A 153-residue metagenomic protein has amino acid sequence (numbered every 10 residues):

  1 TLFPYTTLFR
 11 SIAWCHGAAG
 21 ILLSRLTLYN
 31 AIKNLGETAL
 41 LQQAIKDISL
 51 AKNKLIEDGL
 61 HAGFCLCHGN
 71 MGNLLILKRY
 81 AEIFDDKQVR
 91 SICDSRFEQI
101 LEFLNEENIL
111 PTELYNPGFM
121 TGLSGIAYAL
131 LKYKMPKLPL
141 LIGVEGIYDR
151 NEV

Functional and structural regions predicted by a protein language model:
T1-L8: Short, small-residue-biased leader/transition segments that mark boundaries at the very start of proteins
F9, I56-H61, L110-E113: Active-site-adjacent structural elements in folded domains
F9-K52: Long, well-ordered mid-to-C-terminal structural blocks that present hydrophobic/aromatic surfaces
W14-C15, A62-L66, Y115, F119: Helix-start/N-cap signature of alpha-helical segments
G17-G20, G69-G72, G122-G125: Periodic glycine anchor positions in long extracellular repeat architectures
T27-L35, K54, R79-I83, S95-V153: Terminal, non-catalytic domain-edge segments
Q42-K52, M71-G72, R90-Q99: Active/binding-pocket-proximal capping segment
L55-R90: Loop/turn-rich, solvent-exposed surfaces of beta-rich toroidal or solenoidal domains
